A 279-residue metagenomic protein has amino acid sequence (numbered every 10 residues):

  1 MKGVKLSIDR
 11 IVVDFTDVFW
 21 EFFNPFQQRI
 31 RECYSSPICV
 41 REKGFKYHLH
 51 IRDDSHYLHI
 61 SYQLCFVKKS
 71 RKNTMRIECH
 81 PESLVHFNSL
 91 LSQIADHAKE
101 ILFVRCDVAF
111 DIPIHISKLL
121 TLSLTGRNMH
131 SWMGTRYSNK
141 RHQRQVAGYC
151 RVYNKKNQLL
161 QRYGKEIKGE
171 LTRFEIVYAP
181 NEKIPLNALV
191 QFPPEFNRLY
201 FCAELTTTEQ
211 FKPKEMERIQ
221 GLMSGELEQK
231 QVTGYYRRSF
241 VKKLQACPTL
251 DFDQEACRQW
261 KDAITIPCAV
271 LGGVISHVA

Functional and structural regions predicted by a protein language model:
M1-Q229, C247-A279: Structured, helix-rich domain cores that form ligand/interaction pockets
G234-V241: Helix-turn-helix DNA-binding segment
